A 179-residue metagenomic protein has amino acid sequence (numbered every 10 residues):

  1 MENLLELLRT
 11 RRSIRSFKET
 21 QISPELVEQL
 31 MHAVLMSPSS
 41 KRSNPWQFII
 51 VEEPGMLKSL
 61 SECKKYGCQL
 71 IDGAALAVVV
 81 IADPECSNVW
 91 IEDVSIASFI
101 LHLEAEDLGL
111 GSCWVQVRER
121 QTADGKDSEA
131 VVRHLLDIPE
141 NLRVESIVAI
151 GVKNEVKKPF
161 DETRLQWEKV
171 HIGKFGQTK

Functional and structural regions predicted by a protein language model:
M1-K179: Acidic, surface-exposed loops and disordered segments
